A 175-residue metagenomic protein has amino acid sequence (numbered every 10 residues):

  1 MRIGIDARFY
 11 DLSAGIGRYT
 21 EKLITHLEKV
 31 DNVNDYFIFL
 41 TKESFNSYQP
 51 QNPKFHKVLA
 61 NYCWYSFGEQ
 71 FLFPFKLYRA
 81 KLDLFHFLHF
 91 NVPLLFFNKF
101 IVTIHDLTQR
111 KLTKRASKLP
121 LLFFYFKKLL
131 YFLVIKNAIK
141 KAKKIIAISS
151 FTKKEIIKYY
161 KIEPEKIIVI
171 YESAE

Functional and structural regions predicted by a protein language model:
M1-E175: Carbohydrate transferase catalytic cores enriched for Leloir-type hexosyltransferases
